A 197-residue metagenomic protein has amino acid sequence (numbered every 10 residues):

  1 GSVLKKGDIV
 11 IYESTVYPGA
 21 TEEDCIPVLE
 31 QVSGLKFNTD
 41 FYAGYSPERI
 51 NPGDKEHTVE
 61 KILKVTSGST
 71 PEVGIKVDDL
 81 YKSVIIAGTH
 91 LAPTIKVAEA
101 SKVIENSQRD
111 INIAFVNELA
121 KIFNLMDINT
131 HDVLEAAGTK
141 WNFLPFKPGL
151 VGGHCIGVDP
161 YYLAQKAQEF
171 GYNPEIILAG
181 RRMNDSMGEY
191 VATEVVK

Functional and structural regions predicted by a protein language model:
G1-K197: Structural/interface elements that position substrates and couple domains in central-metabolism enzymes
